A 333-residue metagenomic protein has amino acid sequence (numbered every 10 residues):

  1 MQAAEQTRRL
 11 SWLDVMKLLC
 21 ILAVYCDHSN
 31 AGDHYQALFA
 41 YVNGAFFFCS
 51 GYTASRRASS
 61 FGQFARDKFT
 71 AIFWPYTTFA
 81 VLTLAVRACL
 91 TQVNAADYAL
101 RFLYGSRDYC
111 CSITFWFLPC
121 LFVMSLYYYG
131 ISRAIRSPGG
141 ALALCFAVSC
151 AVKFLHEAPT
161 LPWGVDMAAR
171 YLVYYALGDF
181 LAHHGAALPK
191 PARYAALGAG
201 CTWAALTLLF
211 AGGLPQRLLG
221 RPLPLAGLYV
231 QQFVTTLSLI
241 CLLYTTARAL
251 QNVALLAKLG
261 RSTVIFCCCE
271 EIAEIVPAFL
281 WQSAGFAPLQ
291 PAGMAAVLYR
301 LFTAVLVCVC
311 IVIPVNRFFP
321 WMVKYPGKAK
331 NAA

Functional and structural regions predicted by a protein language model:
M1-A333: Alpha-helical transmembrane segments and their immediate juxtamembrane cytosolic regions
